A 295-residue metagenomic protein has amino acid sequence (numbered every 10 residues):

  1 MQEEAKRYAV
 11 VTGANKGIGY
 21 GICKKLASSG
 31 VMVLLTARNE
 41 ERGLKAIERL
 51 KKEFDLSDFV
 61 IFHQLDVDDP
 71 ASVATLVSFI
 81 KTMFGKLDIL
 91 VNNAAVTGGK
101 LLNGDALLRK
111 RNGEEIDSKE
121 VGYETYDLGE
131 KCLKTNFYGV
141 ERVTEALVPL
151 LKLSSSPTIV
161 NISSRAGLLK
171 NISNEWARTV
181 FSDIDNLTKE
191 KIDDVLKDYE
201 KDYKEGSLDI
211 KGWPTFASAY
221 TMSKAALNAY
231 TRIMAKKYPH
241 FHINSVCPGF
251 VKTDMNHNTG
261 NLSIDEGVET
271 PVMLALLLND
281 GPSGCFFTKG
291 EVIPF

Functional and structural regions predicted by a protein language model:
Q2-A37: Canonical Rossmann dinucleotide-binding motif of NAD(H)/NADP(H)-dependent dehydrogenases/reductases, specifically
V10, L34, D88-V91, V160: N-terminal Rossmann-like NAD(P) cofactor-binding module of classical short-chain dehydrogenase/reductase
E40-E41, Q64-S78, Y126, F137-V140: The beta1-alpha1 cofactor-binding region of Rossmann-like NAD(H)/NADP(H)-dependent oxidoreductases
V60-F62, I243: Hydrophobic/aromatic anchor residues within beta-strands of the central parallel beta-sheet of Rossmann-like
V91, G139, V143-L147, L151 (+2 more regions): Hydrophobic positions on the long internal alpha-helix of Rossmann-like NAD(P)-dependent oxidoreductase domains
V91, V160, I243-V246, N256: Hydrophobic structural elements of the Rossmann-like NAD(P)H-binding subdomain that define the short-chain
V96-L133, K152-K236, C247: Catalytic loop of short-chain dehydrogenase/reductase
R142, A225, S245-T253, H257-F295: C-terminal helical subdomain
